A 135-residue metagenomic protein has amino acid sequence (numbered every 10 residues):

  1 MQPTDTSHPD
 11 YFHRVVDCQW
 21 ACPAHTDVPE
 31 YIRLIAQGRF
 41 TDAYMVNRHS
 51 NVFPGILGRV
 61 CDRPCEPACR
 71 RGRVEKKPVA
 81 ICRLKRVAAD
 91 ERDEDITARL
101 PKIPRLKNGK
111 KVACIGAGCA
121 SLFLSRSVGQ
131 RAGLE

Functional and structural regions predicted by a protein language model:
M1-K111: Ferredoxin-type iron-sulfur electron-transfer modules and their immediate structural context
K111-E135: N-terminal Rossmann-like FAD-binding beta1-loop-alpha1 element of flavoenzymes
